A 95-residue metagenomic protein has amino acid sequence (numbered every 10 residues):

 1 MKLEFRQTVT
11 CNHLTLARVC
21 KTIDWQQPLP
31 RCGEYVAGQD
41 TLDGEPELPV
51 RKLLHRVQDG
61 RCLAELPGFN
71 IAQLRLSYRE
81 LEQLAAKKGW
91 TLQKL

Functional and structural regions predicted by a protein language model:
M1-R18: Short, basic/aromatic beta-hairpin or loop at an interaction surface
R18-Q26: Short alpha-helix capping/helix-loop boundary micro-motifs
P28-R31: Short, well-ordered loop/turn sites that connect or cap secondary structure elements
E45-R56: Short beta-strand-centered aromatic/proline hotspots
R61-L95: Glycine- and charge-enriched low-complexity intrinsically disordered segments
